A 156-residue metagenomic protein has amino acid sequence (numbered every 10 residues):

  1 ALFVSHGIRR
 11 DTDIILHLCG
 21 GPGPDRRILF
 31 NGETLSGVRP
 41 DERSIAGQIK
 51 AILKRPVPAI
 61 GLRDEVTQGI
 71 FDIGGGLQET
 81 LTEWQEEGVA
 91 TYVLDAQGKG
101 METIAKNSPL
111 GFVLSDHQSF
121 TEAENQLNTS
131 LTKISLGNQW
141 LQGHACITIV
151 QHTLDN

Functional and structural regions predicted by a protein language model:
A1-V93: RNA substrate-binding interface of SAM-dependent RNA methyltransferases
P22-R26, E102, F120-E122: Short, charged/polar "capping" segments at the starts of alpha-helices and the immediately preceding loops
F30-N31, K106-S108, L127-T129: Short, glycine/charged-enriched secondary-structure capping and boundary segments
G74-G76, L94-G100, L110-F120: Long, charge-patterned amphipathic alpha-helical coiled-coil/hairpin "stalk" segments used as oligomerization
E83-E86, M101-N107: A short acidic-Thr-Gly-centered motif at the start of a beta-strand
V89-A90, N107-G111: Short beta-strand/loop segments at the ligand-binding rim of alpha/beta enzyme cores
V93, V113, K133-G137: Structural signal for conserved beta-strand scaffold positions within catalytic alpha/beta enzyme cores
E122-N156: Structured adenosyl-cofactor binding patch, chiefly the S-adenosyl-L-methionine
